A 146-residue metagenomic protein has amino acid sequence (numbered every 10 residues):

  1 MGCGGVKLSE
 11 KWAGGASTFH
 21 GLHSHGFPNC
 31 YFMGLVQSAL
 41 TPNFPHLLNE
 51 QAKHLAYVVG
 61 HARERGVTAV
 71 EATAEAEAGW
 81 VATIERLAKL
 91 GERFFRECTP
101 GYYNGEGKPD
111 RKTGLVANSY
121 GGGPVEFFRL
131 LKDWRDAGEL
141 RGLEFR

Functional and structural regions predicted by a protein language model:
M1-T41: Glycine-rich loop(s) and the adjacent beta-strand/alpha-helix scaffold that form part
T18, Y31-R146: C-terminal, flexible cofactor-proximal segment of oxidoreductases
